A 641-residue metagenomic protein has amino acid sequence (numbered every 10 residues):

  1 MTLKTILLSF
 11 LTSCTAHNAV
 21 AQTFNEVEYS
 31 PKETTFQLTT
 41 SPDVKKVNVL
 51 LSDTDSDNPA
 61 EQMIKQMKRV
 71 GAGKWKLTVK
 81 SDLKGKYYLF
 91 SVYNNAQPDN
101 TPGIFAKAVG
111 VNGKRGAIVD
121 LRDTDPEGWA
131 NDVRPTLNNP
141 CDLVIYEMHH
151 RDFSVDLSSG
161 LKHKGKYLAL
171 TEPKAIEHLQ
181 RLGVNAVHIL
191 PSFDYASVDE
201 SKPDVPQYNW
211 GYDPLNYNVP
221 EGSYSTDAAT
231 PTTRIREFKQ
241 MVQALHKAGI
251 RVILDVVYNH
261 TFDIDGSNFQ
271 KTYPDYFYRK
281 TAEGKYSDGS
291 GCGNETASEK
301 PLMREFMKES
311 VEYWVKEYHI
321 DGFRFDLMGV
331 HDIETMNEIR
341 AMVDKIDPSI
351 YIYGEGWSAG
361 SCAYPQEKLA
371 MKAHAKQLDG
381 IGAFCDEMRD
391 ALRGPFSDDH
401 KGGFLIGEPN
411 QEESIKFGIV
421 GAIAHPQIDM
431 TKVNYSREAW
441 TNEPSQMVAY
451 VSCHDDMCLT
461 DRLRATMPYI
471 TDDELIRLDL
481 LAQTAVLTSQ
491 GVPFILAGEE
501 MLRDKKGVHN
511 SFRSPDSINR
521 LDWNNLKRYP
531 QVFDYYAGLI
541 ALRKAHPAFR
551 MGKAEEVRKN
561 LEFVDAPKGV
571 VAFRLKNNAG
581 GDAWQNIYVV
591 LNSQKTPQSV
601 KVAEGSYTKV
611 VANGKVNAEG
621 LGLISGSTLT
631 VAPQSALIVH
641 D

Functional and structural regions predicted by a protein language model:
M1-Q22: Bacterial Sec-dependent N-terminal signal peptides
Q22-T35, P59-Q62, K68-E147, D152-G165: The feature marks proteins involved in alpha-glucan
T35-S41, V589-L591: Short edge beta-strand/loop segments characteristic of extracellular beta-sandwich folds
T40-K45, Q594-K595, E604-S606: Short proline/glycine-enriched turn/loop motifs at strand-loop junctions of beta-rich domains
K84-Y88, L621-D641: C-terminal beta-strand-rich structural cap/linker in extracellular carbohydrate-active enzymes
N112-V119, R340-A341, S349-L502, F512 (+6 more regions): Conserved alpha/beta catalytic core and glycan-binding cleft of carbohydrate-active enzymes
H149-Y318, M328-D347, Y351, C362-A363: Substrate-binding/active-site clefts of carbohydrate-active enzymes
K527-E556: Catalytic cores of secreted or luminal carbohydrate-active enzymes
